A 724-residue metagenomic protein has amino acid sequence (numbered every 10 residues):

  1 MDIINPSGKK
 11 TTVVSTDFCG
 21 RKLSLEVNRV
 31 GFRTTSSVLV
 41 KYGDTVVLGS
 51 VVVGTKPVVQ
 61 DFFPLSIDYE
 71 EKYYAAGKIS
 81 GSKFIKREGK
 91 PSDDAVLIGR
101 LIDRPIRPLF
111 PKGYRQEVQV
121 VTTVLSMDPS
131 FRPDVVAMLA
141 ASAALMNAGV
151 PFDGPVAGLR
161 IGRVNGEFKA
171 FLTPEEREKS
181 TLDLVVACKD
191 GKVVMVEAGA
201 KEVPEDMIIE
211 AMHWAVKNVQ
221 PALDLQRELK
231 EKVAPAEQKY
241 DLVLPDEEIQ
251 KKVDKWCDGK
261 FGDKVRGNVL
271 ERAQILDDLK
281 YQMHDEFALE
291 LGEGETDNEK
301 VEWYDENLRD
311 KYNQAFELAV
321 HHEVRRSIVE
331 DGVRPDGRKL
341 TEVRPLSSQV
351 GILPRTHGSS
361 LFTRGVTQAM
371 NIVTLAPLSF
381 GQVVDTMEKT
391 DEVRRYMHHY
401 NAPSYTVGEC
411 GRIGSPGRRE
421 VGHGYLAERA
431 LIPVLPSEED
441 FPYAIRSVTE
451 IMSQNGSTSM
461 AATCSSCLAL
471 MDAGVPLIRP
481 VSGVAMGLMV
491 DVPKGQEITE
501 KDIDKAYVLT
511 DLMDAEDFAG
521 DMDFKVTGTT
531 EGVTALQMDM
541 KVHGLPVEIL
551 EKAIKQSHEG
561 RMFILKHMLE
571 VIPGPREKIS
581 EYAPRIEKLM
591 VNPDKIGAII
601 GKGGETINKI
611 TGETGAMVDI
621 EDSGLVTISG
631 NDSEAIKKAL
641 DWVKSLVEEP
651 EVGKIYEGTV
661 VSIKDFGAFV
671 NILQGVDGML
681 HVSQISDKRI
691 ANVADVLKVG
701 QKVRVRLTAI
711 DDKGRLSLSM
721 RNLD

Functional and structural regions predicted by a protein language model:
D2-D241: Long, basic N-terminal domains or extensions that often function in RNA/ssDNA interaction or organelle/cellular
D2-V52, K239-D391, P584-A598, T606 (+1 more regions): Extended amphipathic alpha-helical scaffolds
K22, T34-Q119, V124-F131, E197 (+4 more regions): Glycine-rich, flexible beta-strand/loop modules in the N-terminal catalytic cores of phosphate-handling
S36-V38, F131-G149, V350-V373, N455-V475 (+1 more regions): Conserved phosphate/anionic-ligand binding catalytic regions in large, soluble enzymes, centered on
K112-V118, D153-P155, A222-Y240, E271 (+8 more regions): Flexible, glycine/charged-enriched surface loops at secondary-structure junctions
T122-V124, V194-G199, Y240-L244, V253-V265 (+6 more regions): Short, hydrophobic beta-strand segments
G149-G267, L470-E577: Mobile "lid/hinge" segments at catalytic clefts and subdomain interfaces of large enzymes
Y582-I586, P593-D724: Single-stranded RNA-binding regions, centering on S1/OB-family and related RNA-binding modules
